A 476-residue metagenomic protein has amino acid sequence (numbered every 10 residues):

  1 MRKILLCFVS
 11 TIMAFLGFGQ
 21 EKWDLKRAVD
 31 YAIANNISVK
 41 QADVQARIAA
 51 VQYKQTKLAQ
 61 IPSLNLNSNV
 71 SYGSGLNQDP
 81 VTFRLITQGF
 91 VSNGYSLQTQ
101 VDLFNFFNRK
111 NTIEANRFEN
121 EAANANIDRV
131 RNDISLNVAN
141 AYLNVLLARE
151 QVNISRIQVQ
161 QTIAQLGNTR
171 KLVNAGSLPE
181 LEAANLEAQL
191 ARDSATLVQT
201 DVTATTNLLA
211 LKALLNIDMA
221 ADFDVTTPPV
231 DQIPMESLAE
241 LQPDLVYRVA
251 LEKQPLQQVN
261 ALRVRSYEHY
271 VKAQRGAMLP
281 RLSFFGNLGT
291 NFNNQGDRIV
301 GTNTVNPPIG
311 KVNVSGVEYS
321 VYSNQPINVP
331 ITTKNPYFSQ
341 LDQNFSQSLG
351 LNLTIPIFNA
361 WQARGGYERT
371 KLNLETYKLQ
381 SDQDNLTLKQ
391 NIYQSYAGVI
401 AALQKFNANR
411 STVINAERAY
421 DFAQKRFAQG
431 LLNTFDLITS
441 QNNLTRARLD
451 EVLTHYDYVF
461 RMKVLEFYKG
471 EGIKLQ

Functional and structural regions predicted by a protein language model:
M1-Y31, D201-R248, N294, I299-N303 (+2 more regions): Terminal intrinsically disordered/low-complexity segments used for targeting and assembly
G19-N69, G75, D102, M219 (+3 more regions): Bacterial Sec-pathway N-terminal export signals of envelope proteins
K40-V44, K57-L58, G89, L103-R131 (+6 more regions): Sec/SRP-type N-terminal targeting helices
V44, L58, R192-I217, A402 (+1 more regions): Short segments within alpha-helical structural elements
N67-V101, P229-L238, K272, F285-I355: Small/polar, glycine/serine/threonine/aspartate-rich low-complexity segments that form flexible
S96-Q98, Y142, Y247, G350-N352 (+1 more regions): Membrane-embedded beta-strand positions in outer-membrane beta-barrel channels/transporters
D133-V249, G398, A402, N443-L444 (+1 more regions): Periplasmic alpha-helical coiled-coil/stalk elements that build and connect Gram-negative outer-membrane
